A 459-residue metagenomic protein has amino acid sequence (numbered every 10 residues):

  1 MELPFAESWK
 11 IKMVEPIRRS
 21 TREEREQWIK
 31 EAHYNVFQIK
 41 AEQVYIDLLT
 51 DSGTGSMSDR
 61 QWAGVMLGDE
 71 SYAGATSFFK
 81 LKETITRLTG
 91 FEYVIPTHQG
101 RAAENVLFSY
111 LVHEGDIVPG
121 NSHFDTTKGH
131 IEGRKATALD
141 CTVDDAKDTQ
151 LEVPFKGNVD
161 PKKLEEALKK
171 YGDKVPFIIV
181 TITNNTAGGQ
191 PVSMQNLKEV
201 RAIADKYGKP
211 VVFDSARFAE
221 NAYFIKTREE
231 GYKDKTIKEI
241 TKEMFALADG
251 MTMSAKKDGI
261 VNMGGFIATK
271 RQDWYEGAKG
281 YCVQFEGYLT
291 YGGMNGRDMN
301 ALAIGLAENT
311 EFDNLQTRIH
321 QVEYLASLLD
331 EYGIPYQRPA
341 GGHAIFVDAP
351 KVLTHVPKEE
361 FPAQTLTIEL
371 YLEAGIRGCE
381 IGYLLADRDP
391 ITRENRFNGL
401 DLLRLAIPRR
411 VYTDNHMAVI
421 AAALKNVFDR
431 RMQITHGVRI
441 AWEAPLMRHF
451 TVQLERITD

Functional and structural regions predicted by a protein language model:
E2-K40, V44-G55, Q61, E70-V94 (+3 more regions): Conserved PLP-enzyme active-site core in the AAT-like
T137-D140, T269, W274-G277, R297 (+1 more regions): Flexible glycine/proline-rich, aromatic-decorated loop/lid segments
Y275-E276, T354-P362, R410-V419: Short, conserved charged micro-motifs
K279-C282, M299-E308, G341-V352, F397-R404 (+1 more regions): Short acidic (Asp/Glu) and glycine-rich catalytic loops that position anionic groups and cofactors
L289-G296, Q316-R318, G333-A340, I381 (+1 more regions): Flexible, glycine/charged-enriched surface loops at secondary-structure junctions
Y291-M299, I334-A344, D389-G399: A glycine-rich, aromatic-flanked flexible loop/lid motif
N309, E373, L385-D459: PLP-dependent enzyme catalytic core of the Aspartate aminotransferase-like
V322, P350-R377, I391-N398: Active-site loop ensemble at the mouth of alpha/beta enzyme cores that anchors a bound cofactor
